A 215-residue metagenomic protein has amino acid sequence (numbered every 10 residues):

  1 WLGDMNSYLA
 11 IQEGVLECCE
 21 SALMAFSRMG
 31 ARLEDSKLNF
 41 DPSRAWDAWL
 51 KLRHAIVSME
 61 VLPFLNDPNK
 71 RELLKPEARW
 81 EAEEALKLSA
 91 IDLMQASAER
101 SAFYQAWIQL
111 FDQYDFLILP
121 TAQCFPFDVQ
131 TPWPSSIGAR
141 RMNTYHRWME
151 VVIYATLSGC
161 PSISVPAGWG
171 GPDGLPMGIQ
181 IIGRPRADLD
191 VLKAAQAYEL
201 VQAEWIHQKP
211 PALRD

Functional and structural regions predicted by a protein language model:
W1-G3, K51-I108, P120-F125, V129-Q130 (+2 more regions): Short helix-loop capping/hinge segments that flank enzyme active sites or metal/cofactor-binding pockets
W1-L2, Y8-L9, L16-R32, M94-A98 (+3 more regions): Structural helix-boundary/capping segments
A31-W49, W80-E83: Short connector loops at secondary-structure junctions
N39-D41, C124-F125, W169, A212: Conserved beta-strand edge residues that scaffold enzyme active sites
D47, Q95, F127-M149: Short, surface-exposed loop/helix-turn segments at secondary-structure junctions that function as lids/hinges flanking
D47-R53, P134-S135, G178-I181: Short low-complexity, flexible loop/linker segments enriched in glycine and/or proline with clustered acidic
V57-E72, H146-E150, R186-E199: Short, basic, helix/turn surface patches
D115-L117: Short, Asp-centered acidic motifs that coordinate Mg2+ and/or phosphate in catalytic or ligand-binding sites
